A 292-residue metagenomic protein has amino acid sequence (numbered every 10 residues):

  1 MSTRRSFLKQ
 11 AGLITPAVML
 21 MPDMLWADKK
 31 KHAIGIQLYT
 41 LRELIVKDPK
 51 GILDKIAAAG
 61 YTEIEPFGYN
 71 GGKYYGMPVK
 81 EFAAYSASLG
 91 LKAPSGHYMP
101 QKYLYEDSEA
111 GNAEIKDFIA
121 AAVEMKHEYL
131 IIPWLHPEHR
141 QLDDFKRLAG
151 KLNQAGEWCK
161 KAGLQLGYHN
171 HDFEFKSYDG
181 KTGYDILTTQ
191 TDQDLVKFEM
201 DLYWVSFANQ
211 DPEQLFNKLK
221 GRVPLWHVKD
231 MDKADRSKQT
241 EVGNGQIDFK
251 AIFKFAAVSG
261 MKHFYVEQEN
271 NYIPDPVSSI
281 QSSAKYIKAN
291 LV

Functional and structural regions predicted by a protein language model:
M1-T3: N-terminal secretory signal peptides
R5-G35, R42-L53, A57-A59, D179-M200 (+1 more regions): Histidine-acidic metal/acid-base catalytic patches
G12, A17-M19, D23, L104-K197 (+1 more regions): Active-site acidic/histidine proton-transfer and metal-coordination neighborhood in alpha/beta enzyme cores
H32-Q37, I64-P66, A93-Y98, L130-I132 (+4 more regions): Hydrophobic faces of well-ordered beta-strands that scaffold small-molecule active sites in alpha/beta enzyme cores
G35-K47, M99-N112, L142: Active-site mouth loops of central-metabolism enzymes
Y39-E43, G68-K73, Y105-S108, R236-V242: Acidic/histidine-rich helix-loop elements that form or flank divalent-metal/phosphate-binding sites at the catalytic
Y39-L41, F67-G71, Y98-Q101, L135-P137 (+4 more regions): Active-site beta-loop-alpha junctions enriched in small/polar residues
L53-A58, Y75-P94, E114-K126, G150-K161 (+3 more regions): Acidic (Asp/Glu)-rich catalytic clusters
